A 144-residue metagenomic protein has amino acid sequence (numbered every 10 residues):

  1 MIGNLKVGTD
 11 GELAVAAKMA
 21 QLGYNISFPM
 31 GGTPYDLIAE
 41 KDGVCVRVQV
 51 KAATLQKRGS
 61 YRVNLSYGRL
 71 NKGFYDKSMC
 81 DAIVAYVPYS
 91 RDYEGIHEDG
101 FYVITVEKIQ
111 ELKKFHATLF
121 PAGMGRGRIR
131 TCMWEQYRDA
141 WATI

Functional and structural regions predicted by a protein language model:
M1-T33, A39-I144: Mixed-charge (Asp/Glu-Lys/Arg
